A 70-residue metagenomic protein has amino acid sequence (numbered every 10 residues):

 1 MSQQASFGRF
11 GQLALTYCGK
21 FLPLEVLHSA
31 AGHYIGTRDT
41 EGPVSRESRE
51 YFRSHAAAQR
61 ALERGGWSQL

Functional and structural regions predicted by a protein language model:
M1-Y34, R64, S68-Q69: Short N-terminal "domain-start" leader segments that mark the transition from disordered tails or signal peptides into
G36-T40: A generic structural motif
P43-H55: A short, exposed loop/beta-hairpin motif centered on an aromatic-Gly-Thr core
A61: An amphipathic, aromatic/His-enriched active-site/gating alpha helix that lines ligand/cofactor pockets
